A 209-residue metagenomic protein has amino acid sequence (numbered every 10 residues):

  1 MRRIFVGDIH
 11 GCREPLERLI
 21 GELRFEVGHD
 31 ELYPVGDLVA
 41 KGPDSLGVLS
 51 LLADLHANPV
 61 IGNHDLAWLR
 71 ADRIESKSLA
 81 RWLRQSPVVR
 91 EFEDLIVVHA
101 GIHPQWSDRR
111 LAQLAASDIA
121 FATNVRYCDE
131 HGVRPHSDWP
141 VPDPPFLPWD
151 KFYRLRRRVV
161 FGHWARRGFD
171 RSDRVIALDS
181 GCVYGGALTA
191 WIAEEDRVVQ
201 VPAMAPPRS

Functional and structural regions predicted by a protein language model:
M1-I4, R90-I96, S172: Beta-strand-turn-beta hairpins that frame and shape the catalytic cleft of phosphate-ester-processing enzymes
R2, V6, G11-I74: Core catalytic region of metal-dependent phosphoesterases/phosphodiesterases, especially metallo-beta-lactamase-like
F5, P59-V60, L95-I102, V159-F161 (+2 more regions): Short hydrophobic-aromatic micro-motifs
D8, D37, L52, G62-N63 (+5 more regions): Divalent metal-coordination and catalytic microenvironments
H10-E14, A40-P43, L66-L69, R90 (+3 more regions): Active-site environment of divalent metal-dependent phosphoester hydrolases
V48-L55, S78, W82-Q85, W149: Catalytic-core regions built around general acid/base machinery
R81-P87, F92-F152: Active-site-proximal loop/helix segment associated with metal-binding centers of metalloenzymes
W106, A112, F146-M204: Conserved beta-sheet core of the metallophosphoesterase superfamily
